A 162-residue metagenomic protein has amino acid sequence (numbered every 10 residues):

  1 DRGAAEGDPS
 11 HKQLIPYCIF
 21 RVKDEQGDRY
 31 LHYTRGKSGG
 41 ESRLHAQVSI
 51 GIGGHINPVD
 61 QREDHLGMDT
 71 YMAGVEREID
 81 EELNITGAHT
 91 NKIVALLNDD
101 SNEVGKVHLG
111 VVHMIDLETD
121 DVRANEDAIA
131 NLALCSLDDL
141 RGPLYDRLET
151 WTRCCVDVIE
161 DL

Functional and structural regions predicted by a protein language model:
D1-Q26, R35-G39: Acidic, metal-coordinating catalytic segment for phosphate/diphosphate chemistry, firing primarily on the Nudix
R2, A46-E63, A95-D100, G105-L162: Nudix hydrolase/Nudix homology domain
H11-I15, E25-Q26, H45-G51, H108: Short connector loops at helix/strand junctions that flank enzyme active sites, especially segments positioning acidic
K23-D24, N84-G87: A short, structured loop/turn motif at beta-sheet edges
D24-R29, V104: Short, solvent-exposed loop/turn segments that connect beta-strands within catalytic domains and beta-strand-rich
D28-R77: Conserved Nudix-box catalytic region and its N-terminal flanking loop in Nudix hydrolases and closely related
T86-A95: A short coil-to-beta-strand element that immediately follows conserved catalytic motifs
